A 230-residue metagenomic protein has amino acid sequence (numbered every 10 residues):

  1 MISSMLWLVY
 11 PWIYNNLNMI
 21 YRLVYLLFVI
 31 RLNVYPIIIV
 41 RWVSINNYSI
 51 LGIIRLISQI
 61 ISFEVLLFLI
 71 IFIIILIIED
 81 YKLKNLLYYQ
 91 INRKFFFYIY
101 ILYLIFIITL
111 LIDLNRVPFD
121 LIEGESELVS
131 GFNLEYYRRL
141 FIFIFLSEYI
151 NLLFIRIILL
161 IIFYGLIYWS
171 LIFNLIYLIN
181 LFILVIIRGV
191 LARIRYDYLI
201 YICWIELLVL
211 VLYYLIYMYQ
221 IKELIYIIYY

Functional and structural regions predicted by a protein language model:
M1-Y230: Core, highly hydrophobic multi-pass alpha-helical transmembrane subunits of bioenergetic inner membranes
